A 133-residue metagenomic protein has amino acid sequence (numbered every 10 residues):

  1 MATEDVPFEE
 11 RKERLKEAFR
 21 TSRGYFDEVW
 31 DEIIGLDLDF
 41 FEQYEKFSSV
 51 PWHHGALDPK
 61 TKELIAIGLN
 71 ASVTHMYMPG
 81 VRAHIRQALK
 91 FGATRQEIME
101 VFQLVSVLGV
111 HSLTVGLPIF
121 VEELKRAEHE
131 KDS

Functional and structural regions predicted by a protein language model:
M1-T61, K90, G116-S133: Acidic, glycine/proline-rich low-complexity segments that act as flexible tails and inter-domain linkers
V50-H54, G68-S72, A88, V105-L108: Alpha-helix C-capping/helix-to-loop hinge sites
P59-L64, R95-E100: Alpha-helical scaffolds flanking conserved acidic
K62-Y77: Amphipathic, charged-and-aliphatic alpha-helical interface segments that function as noncatalytic docking
I67-G68, V101-L104, E123: Short acidic/histidine-centered micro-motifs embedded in hydrophobic/aromatic stretches that mark compact functional
V73-M99: Mid-chain, well-packed structural core segment of small domains
L108-L117: C-terminal structural segments of small proteins and small subunits
